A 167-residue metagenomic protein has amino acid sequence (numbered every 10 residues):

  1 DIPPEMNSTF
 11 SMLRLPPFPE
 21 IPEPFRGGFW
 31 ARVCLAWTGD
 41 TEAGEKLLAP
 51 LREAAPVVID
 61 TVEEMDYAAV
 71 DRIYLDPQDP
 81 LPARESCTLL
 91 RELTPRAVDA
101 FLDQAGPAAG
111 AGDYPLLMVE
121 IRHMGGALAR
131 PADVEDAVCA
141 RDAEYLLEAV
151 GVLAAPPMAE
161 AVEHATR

Functional and structural regions predicted by a protein language model:
D1-R167: Soluble FAD-dependent oxygen oxidases
